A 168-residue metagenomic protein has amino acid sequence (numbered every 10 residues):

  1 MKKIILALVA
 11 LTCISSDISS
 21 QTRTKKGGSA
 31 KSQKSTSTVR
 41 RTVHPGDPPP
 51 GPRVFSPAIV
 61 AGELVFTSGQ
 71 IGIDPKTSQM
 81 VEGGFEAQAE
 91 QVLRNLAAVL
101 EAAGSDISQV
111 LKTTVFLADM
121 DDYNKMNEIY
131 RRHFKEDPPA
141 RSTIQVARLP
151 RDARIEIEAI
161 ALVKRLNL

Functional and structural regions predicted by a protein language model:
I5, D17-R94, A98-S108, L117-L168: N-terminal presequence-like segments and the immediate start of the first folded domain
A7-S15: Bacterial N-terminal signal peptides
